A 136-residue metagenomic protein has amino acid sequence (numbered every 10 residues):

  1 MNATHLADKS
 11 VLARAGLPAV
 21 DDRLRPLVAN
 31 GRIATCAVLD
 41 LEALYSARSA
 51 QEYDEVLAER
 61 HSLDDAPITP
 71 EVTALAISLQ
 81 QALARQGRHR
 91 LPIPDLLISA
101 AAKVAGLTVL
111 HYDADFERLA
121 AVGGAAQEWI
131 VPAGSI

Functional and structural regions predicted by a protein language model:
M1-T35, Y45-A58, I136: Short, well-structured N-terminal submotif of metal-dependent ribonuclease cores
N2-A3, S99, K103-I136: Acidic, PIN/NYN-like endoribonuclease modules and their adjacent C-terminal/linker elements
D8-K9, L39, Y112: A secondary-structure boundary/capping signal
L12-A13, D40-A43, T73, F116-E117: A generic structural signal for short hydrophobic patches within well-formed alpha-helices
D21, D40, Y53-V56, T73-A76 (+1 more regions): A general structural signal for well-ordered alpha-helical segments in protein cores
A50-D54, A84, A126-I130: Short, hinge-like loop/turn segments at secondary-structure boundaries
Q51, E55-D64, T69-E71: Active-site-proximal, substrate-binding regions of enzyme catalytic domains and RNA-binding/basic surfaces
D65-A114: Active-site neighborhoods of divalent-metal-dependent phosphate/nucleic-acid chemistry enzymes
